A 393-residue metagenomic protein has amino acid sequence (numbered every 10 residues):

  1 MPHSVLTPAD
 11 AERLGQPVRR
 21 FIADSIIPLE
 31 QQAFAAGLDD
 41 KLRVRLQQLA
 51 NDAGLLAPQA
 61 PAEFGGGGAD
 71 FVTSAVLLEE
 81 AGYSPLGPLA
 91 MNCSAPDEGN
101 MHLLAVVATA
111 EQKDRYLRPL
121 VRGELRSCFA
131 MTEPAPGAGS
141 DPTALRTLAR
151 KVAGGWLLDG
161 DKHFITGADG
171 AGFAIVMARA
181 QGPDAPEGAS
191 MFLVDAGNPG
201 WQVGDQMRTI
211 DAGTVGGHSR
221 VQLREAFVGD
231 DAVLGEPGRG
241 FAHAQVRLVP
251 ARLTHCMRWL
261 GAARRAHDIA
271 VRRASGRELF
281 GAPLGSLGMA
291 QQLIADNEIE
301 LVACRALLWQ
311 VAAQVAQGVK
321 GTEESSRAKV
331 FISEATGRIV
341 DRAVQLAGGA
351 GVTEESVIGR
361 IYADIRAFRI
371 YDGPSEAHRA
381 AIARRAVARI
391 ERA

Functional and structural regions predicted by a protein language model:
M1-P85, S94, V107-Q112, P119 (+4 more regions): Alpha-helical interface subdomain recognition
A69-D70, S140-T143, G167-A171, A185-G188 (+1 more regions): Short glycine/proline-enriched turns and hinge-like loops at secondary-structure junctions
L89-E111, G139-D141: N-terminal glycine-rich flavin-associated loop
G123-E133: A short, Trp-centered hydrophobic/proline-enriched beta-strand micro-motif
P136-D141, W156: Hydrophobic, small-residue-rich alpha-helical packing segments that form membrane-like cores
A144, P199-F227: Flexible, small-/acidic-enriched active-site or ligand-binding loops
D159-G204: A short core secondary-structure module
S219-V246: A short, charged helix-loop
